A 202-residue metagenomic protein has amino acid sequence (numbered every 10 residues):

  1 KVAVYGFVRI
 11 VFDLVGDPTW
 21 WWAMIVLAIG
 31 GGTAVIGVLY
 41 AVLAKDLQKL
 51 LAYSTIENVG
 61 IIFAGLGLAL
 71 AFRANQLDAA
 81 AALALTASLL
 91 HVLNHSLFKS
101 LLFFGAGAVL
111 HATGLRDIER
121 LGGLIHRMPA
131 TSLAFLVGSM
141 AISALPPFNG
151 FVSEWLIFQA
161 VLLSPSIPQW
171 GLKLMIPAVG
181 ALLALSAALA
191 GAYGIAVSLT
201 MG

Functional and structural regions predicted by a protein language model:
K1-G202: Hydrophobic transmembrane alpha-helices and their helix-loop junctions in integral membrane proteins
